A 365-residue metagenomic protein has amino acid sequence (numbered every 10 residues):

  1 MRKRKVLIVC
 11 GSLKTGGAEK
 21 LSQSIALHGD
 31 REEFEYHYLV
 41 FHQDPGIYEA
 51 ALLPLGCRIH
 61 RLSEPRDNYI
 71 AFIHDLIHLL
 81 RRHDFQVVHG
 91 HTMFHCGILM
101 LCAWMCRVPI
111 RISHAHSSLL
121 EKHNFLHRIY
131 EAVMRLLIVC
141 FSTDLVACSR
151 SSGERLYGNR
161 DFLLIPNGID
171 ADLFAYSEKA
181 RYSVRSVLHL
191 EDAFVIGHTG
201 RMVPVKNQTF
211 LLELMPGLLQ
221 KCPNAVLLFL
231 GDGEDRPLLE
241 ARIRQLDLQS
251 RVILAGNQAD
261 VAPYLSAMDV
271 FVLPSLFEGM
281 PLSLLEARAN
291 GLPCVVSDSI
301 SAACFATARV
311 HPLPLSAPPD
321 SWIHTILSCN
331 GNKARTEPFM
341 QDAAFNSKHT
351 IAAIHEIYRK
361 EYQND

Functional and structural regions predicted by a protein language model:
K3, I8-A71, E234-R236, I357: N-terminal strand-loop element at the rim of the active site of nucleotide-sugar-dependent glycosyltransferases
G16-S24, F194, H198-G217, E234-E240: A conserved mid-protein helix/loop that constitutes part of the nucleotide-sugar donor-binding site
D67, A71, E154-N159, G168-V187 (+1 more regions): Acidic anion/phosphate-binding donor-loop and adjacent secondary structure in glycosyltransferase catalytic cores
G90-I98, A115: Short His-centered aromatic/hydrophobic patch
E240-G256: Nucleotide-activated donor-binding/catalytic signature segment of Leloir-type glycosyltransferases, i.e., the conserved
N257, L276: Aromatic "clamp/platform" in nucleotide-sugar-dependent glycosyltransferases that forms part of the donor/acceptor
P293-S297, A302: Short hydrophobic beta-strand element within catalytic cores of glycosyltransferases and related nucleotide-activated
A303-N332, K348: Change "using UDP/GDP/dTDP sugars" to "using nucleotide sugars
